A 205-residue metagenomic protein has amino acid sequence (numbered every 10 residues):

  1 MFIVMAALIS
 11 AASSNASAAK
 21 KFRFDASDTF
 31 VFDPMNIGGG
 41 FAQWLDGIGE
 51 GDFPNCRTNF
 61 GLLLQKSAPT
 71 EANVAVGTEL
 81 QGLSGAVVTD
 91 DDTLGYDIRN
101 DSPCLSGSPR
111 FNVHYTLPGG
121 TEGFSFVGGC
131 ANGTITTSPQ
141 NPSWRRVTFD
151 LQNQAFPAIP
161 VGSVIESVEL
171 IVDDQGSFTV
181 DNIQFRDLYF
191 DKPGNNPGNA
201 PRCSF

Functional and structural regions predicted by a protein language model:
M1-A19: Sec-dependent, cleavable N-terminal signal peptides
A19-F60: Extracellular glycan-recognition surfaces and repeat-rich motifs
G49-G77: Short carbohydrate-recognition loop motifs
L80-L94, A158-G162: Extracellular/lumenal carbohydrate-interaction signature centered on repeated Trp-anchored short motifs
P103-T116: Beta-strand acidic-aromatic groove motif in beta-rich domains, primarily in extracellular
G120-S163: Extracellular carbohydrate recognition and processing domains and analogous Trp-centered ligand-binding platforms
V168-G176: Short beta-strand-plus-loop segments that form exposed binding edges in beta-rich domains
S177-S204: Exposed low-complexity, polar/acidic, P/S/T/G-rich flexible segments that act as propeptides, protease-susceptible
